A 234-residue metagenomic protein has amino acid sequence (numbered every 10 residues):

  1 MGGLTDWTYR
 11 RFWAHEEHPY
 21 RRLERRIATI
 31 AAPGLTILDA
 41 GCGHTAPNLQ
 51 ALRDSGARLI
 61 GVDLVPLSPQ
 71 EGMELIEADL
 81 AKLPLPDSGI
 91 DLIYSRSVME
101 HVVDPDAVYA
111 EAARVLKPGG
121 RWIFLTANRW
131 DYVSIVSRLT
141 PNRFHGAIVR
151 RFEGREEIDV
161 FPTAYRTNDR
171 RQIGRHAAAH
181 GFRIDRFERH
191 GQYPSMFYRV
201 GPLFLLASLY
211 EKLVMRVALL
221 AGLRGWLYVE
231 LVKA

Functional and structural regions predicted by a protein language model:
M1-P86, L92-Y94, Y109, R189 (+1 more regions): Conserved N-terminal segment of class I S-adenosyl-L-methionine
F12, E16, Y20, H101 (+2 more regions): Aromatic-acidic/polar surface patches that form glycan- and anion
A32, V102-V103, L116-P118: Helix-to-beta-strand junctions that scaffold the AdoMet/dcAdoMet cofactor pocket in Class I SAM-dependent enzymes
T36, G120-R121: Short glycine-centered segments of the SAM/dcSAM-binding site in methyltransferase folds
P84-D87, V102-D106, V133: Activation segment
S88, G119, K233-A234: Short loop segments at secondary-structure junctions
L92-V103: A short SAM/SAH-binding and catalytic strip from SAM-dependent methyltransferases
D106-A107, E111, R121-V232: S-adenosyl-L-methionine-dependent methyltransferase catalytic module, highlighting the catalytic core
